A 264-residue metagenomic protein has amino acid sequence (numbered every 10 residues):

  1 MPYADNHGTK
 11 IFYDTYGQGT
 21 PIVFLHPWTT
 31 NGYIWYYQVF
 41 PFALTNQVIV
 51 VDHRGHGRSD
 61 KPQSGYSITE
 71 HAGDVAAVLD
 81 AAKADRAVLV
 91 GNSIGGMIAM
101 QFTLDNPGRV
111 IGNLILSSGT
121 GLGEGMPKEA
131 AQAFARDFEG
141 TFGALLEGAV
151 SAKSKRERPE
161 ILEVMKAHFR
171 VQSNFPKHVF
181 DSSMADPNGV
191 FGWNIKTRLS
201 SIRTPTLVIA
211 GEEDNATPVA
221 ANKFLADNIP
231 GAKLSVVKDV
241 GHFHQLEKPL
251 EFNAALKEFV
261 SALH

Functional and structural regions predicted by a protein language model:
T9-S64: Conserved HGGG/HGGXW glycine-rich cap/lid loop of the alpha/beta-hydrolase fold
E70-A87: Conserved acidic catalytic loop of the alpha/beta-hydrolase fold
M100-D105, V110-G140: Flexible "cap/lid" loop of the alpha/beta hydrolase fold
G123-G125, G140-S200: Conserved alpha/beta-hydrolase catalytic His-Asp/Glu region
I195, T204, P218-L225: Short alpha-helix in the alpha/beta-hydrolase fold that links the catalytic acid
I202, V208-A210: Short beta-strand/loop motif that positions the catalytic acidic residue of the alpha/beta-hydrolase fold
E213-T217: Acidic catalytic loop of the alpha/beta-hydrolase fold
A232-H264: Catalytic active-site module of serine/aspartate enzymes centered on a nucleophile-bearing elbow/loop
